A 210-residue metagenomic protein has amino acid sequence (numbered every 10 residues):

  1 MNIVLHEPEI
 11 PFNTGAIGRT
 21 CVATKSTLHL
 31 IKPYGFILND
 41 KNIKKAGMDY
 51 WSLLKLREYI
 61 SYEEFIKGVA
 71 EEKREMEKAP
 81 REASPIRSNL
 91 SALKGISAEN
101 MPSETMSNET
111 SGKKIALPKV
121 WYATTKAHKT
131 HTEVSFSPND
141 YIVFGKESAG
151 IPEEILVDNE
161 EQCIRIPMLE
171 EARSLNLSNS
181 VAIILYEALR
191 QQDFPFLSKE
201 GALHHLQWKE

Functional and structural regions predicted by a protein language model:
M1-E210: Post-transcriptional modification and biogenesis factors for structured RNAs of the translation apparatus
